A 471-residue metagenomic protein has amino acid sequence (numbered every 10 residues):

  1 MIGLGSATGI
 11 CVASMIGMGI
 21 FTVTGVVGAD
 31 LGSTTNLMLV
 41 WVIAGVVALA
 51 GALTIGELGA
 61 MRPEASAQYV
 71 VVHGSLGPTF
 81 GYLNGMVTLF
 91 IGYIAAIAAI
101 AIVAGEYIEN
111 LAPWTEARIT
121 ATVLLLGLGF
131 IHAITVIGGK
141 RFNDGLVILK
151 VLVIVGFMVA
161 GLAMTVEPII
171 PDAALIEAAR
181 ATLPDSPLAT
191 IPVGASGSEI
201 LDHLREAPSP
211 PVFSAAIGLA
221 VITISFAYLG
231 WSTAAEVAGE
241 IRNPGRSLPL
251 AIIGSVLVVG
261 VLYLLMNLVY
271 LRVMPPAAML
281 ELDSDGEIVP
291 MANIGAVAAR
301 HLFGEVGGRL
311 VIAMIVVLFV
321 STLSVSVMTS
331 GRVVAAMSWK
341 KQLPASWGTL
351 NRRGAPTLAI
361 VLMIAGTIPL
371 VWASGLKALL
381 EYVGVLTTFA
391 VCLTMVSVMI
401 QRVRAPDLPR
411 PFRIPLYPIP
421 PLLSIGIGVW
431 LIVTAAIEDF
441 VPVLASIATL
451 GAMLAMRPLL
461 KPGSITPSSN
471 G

Functional and structural regions predicted by a protein language model:
M1-G25, A29-N36, L49, L53 (+5 more regions): Membrane-interface "cap" regions at the ends of multi-pass membrane proteins
V26-A29, L49-A133, G138, G145 (+4 more regions): Hydrophobic transmembrane alpha-helices that form the core helical bundles of multi-pass secondary transporters
V70-V72, G77, N110, R180-P208 (+4 more regions): TM-loop-TM module centered on a large, flexible mid-protein loop between adjacent transmembrane helices in multi-pass
G105, R118-P184, L229, I252-V256 (+3 more regions): Membrane-interface loop-to-helix entry segments
L128, S346-T357, V391-P442, S464-N470: C-terminal membrane-solvent junction of multi-pass transporters and transport-like membrane proteins
I134-D144, L229-L262, W339, L343-A345 (+1 more regions): Hydrophobic, small-residue-rich membrane helices and short re-entrant helix-turn-helix hairpins that build
L149-H203, L268-P276, V396-L408: Hydrophobic alpha-helical segments and their helix-loop junctions in multi-pass secondary transporters
V153-F157, S326, V334, V383-R410 (+2 more regions): Hydrophobic alpha-helical segments of multi-pass membrane transport proteins
